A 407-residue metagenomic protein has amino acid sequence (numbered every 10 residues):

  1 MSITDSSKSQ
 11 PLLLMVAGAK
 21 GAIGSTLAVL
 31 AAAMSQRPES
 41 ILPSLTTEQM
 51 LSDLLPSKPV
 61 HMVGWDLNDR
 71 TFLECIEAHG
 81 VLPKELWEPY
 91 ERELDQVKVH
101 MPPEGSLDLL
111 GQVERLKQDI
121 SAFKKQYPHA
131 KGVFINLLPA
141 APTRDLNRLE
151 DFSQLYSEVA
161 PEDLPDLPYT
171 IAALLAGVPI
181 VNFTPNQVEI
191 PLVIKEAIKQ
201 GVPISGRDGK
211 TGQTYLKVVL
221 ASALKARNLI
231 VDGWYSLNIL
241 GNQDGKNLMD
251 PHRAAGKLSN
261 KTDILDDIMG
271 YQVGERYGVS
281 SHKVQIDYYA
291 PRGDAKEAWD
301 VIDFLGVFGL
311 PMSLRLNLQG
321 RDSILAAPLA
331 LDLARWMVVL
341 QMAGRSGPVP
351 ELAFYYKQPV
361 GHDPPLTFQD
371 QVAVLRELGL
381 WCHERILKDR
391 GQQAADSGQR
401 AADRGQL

Functional and structural regions predicted by a protein language model:
S2-T184, L192-E196, Y215, V219-A221 (+1 more regions): Metallocofactor- and cofactor-centric catalytic cores in central/energy metabolism, strongly enriched
K20, D66-D69, T211-G212, Y235-N242 (+3 more regions): Glycine-rich beta-alpha junction loops
N182-N186, D208-G209, W234, Q319: Glycine- and other small-residue-rich loops at beta-strand/loop junctions that grip anionic moieties
I190-G206: Short, electropositive alpha-helical surface patch
S205-R207, T211-R276: Conserved anion/nucleotide-ligand pocket segment
Y277-P348: Glycine-rich, aromatic-lined ligand/substrate-binding cores of catalytic and carbohydrate-binding domains
K388-L407: Short, basic, low-complexity termini and linkers enriched in Ser/Thr/Gly/Pro that act as targeting/leader peptides
